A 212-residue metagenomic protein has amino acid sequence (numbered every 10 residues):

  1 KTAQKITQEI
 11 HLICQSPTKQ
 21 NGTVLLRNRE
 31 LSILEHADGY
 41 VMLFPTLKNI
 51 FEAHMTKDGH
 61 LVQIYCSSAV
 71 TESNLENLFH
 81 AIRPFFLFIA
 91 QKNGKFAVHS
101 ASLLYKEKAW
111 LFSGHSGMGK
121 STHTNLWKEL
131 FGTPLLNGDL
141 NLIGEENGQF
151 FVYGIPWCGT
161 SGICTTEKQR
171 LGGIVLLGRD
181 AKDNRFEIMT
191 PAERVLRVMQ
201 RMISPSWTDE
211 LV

Functional and structural regions predicted by a protein language model:
K1-S116, L126-L136, N141-V212: A noncatalytic interaction/capping subdomain that flanks phosphate/NTP-handling catalytic cores
M118-K120: Conserved glycine(s) of the Walker
H123: Hydrophobic positions on the alpha1 helix immediately C-terminal to the Walker A/P-loop
